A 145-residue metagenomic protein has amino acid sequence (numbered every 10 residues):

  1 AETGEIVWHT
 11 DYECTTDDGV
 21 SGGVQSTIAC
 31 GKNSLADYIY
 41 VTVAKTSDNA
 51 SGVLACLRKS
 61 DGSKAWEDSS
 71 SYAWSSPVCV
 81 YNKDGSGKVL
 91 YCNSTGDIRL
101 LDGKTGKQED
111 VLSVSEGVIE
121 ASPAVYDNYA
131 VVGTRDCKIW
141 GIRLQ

Functional and structural regions predicted by a protein language model:
A1, C56, L100-G103, G141-R143: Conserved blade-register residue in beta-propeller folds
A1-E5, A29-G31, A50-S63: Glycine/serine-rich loop-strand microenvironments at binding/catalytic pocket rims
E2, S60, S94, K104 (+1 more regions): Short, ordered coil/turn segments that flank beta-strands lining enzyme active or ligand-binding pockets
E5-V20, D61-S69, K107-S115, Q145: Aromatic (tryptophan-biased) beta-strands that constitute blades/sheets of beta-rich domains
G19-L54, Y72-I98, E116-W140: Repeat-blade elements of multi-bladed beta-propeller folds
A50-S51, A65-E67, G87-V89, R99-D102 (+1 more regions): Extended hydrophobic-aromatic, low-complexity segments
C56-K64, S69-A73, P77, G103-T105: Extended low-complexity acidic/polar segments
